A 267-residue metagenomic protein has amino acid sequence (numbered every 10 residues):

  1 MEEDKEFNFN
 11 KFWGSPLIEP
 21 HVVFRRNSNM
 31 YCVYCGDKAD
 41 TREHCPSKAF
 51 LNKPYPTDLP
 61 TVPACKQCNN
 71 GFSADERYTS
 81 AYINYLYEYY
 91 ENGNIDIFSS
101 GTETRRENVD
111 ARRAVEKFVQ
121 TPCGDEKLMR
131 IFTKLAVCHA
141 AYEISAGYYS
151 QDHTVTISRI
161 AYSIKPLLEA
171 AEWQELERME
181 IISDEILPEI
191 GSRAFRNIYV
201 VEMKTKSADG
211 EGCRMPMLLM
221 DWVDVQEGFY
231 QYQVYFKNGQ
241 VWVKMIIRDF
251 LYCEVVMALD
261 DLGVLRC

Functional and structural regions predicted by a protein language model:
M1-Y31: Short, charged surface segments at domain edges that flank catalytic/cofactor-binding sites
R25-S28, D58-T61, L128: Active-site-proximal structural scaffolding
S28, T61-P63, G93-T102: Hydrophobic scaffolds flanking metal-cofactor catalytic centers in soluble metalloenzymes
Y31-T61, R77-Y78: Histidine-centered nuclease catalytic patch
T61-I83: Short Cys/His-centered divalent metal-binding micro-motifs
C68, I83-I97: A broadly used, surface-exposed interaction patch
G101-H139: Short flanking/linker segments adjacent to small metal-binding domains or redox-active Cys/His motifs
M129-C267: C-terminal, charged low-complexity interaction regions
